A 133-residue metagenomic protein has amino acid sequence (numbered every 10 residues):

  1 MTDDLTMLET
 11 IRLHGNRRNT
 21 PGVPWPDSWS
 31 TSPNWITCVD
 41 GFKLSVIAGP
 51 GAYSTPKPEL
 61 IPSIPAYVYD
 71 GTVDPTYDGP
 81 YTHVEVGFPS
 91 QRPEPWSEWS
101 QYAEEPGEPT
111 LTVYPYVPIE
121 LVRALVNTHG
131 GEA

Functional and structural regions predicted by a protein language model:
T2-A133: Catalytic phosphate/metal-binding cores of nucleic-acid and nucleotide-processing enzymes, i.e., regions that mediate
